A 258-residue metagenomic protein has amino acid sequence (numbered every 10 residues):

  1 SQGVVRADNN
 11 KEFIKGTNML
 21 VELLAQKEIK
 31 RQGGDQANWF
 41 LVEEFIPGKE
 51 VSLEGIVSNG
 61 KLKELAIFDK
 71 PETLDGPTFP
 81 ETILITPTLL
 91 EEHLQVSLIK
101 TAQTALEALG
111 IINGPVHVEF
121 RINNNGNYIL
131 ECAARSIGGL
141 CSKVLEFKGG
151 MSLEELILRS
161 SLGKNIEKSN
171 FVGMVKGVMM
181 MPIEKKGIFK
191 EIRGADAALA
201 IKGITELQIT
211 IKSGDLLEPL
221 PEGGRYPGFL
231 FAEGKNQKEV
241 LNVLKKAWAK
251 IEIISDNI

Functional and structural regions predicted by a protein language model:
S1-Q2: Domain-scale recognition of functional cores that engage charged ligands
V5, E44, T86-P87, E146 (+1 more regions): Short, well-ordered beta-strand elements within core beta-sheets of diverse protein domains
V5, K15-M19, F40-E43, E50-P71 (+5 more regions): Beta-strand scaffold of nucleotide-dependent catalytic cores
A7-P47, T78, T82, Q103-A108: Conserved ATP-binding module of the ATP-grasp superfamily
P87-Q95: A short, structured beta-strand-centered segment in the mid-to-C-terminal lobe of catalytic cores from group-transfer
V96-V118, N124-N125, A133-K190: Active-site "cap" helix and flanking loop/linker of ATP-utilizing ligase/carboxylase catalytic domains
I122-Y128, P221-Y226: A short, glycine/Asx- and small/polar-enriched loop/turn that sits immediately N-terminal to a beta-strand
L156-I258: Peripheral (often C-terminal) accessory segments that flank ATP-dependent C-N-forming ligase machineries
